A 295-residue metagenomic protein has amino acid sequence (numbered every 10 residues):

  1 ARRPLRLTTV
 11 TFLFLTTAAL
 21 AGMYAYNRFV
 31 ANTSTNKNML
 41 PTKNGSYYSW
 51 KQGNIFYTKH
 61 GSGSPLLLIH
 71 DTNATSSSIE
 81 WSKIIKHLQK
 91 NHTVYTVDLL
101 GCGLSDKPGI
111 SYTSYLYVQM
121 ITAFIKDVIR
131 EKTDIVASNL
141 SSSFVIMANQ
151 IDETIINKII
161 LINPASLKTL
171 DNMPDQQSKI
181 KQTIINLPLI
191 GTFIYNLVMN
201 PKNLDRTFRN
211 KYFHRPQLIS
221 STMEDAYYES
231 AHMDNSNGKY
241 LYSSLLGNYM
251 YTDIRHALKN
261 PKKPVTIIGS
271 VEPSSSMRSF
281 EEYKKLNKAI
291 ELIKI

Functional and structural regions predicted by a protein language model:
A1-L66, H92: Alpha/beta-hydrolase fold catalytic core
T58-L104: Conserved HGGG/HGGXW glycine-rich cap/lid loop of the alpha/beta-hydrolase fold
S78-E80, S105-I110, D171-M173, R278-S279: Conserved catalytic-core motifs of eukaryotic protein kinase domains, centered on the activation segment
T96-V136: Active-site loop/oxyanion-hole signature of alpha/beta-hydrolase fold enzymes
R130-D175: Conserved hydrolase catalytic core segment
K168-H214: Alpha-helical membrane-targeting segments
L197-A257: Conserved alpha/beta-hydrolase catalytic His-Asp/Glu region
N260-I295: Conserved loop-alpha-helix segment in the C-terminal half of the alpha/beta-hydrolase fold that carries the catalytic
